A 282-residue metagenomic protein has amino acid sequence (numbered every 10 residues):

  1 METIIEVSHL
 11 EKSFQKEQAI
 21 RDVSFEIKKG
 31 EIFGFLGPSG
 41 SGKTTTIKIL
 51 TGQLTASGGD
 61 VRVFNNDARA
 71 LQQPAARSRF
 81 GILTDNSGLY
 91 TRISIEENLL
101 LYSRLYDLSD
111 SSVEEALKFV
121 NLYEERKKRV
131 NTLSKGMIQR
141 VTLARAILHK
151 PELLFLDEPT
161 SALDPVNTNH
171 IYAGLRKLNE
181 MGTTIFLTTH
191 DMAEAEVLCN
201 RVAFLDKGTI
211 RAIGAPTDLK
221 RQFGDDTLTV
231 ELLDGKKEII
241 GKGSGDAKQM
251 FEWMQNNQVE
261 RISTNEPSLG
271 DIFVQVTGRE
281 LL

Functional and structural regions predicted by a protein language model:
T51: Helix-to-loop junction immediately C-terminal to a conserved catalytic motif
G59-R69, A75-A76: Conserved ABC transporter NBD signature motif
L100, R104, D110-R126: Conserved ABC ATPase "signature" region
L154-D157: Catalytic Walker B motif of ABC-type/P-loop ATPase nucleotide-binding domains
D218-L282: Short, charged/small-residue-rich alpha-helical element at the C-terminal edge of ABC transporter nucleotide-binding
